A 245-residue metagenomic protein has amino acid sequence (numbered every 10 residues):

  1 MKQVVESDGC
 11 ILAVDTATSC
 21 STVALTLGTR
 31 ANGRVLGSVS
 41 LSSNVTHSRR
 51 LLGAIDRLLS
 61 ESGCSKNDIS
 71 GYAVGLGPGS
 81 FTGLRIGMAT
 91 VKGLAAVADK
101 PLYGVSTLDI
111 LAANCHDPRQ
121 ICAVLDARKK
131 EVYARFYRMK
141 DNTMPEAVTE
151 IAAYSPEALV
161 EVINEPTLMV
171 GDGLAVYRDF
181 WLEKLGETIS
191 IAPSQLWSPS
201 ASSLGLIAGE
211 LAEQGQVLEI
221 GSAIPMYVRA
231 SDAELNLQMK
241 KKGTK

Functional and structural regions predicted by a protein language model:
M1-L76, S198: N-terminal beta-alpha supersecondary unit
V4-E6, T29-R34, T46, P101-S198 (+4 more regions): Surface "functional belts" at beta-alpha junctions
S42-R50, F81, R85, A89-K92 (+2 more regions): Residues at secondary-structure transition points
S60-N67, A95-V105: Phosphate-handling active-site elements
A73-L102: DPxDG-like acidic metal-binding loop motif
S194-P225: Glycine-rich phosphate-binding/hydrolytic loop that grips phosphoryl groups
S202, E219-P225, A230-K245: ATP/nucleoside-binding phosphotransfer catalytic cores, i.e., glycine-rich phosphate-binding loops
